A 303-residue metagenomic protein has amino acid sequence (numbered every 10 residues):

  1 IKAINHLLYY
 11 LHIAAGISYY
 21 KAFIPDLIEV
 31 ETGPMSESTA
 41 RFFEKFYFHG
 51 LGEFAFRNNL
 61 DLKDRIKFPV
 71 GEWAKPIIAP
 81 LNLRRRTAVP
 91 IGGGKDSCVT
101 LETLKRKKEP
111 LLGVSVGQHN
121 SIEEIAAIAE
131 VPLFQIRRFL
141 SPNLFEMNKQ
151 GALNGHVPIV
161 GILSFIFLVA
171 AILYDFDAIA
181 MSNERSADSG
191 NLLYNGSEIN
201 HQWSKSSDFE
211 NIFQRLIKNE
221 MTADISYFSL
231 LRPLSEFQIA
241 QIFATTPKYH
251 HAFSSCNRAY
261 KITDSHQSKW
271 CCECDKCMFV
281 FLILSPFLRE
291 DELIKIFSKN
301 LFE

Functional and structural regions predicted by a protein language model:
I1-T87, C98, T103-N143, G151-L153 (+1 more regions): RNA-binding accessory domains that recognize and position tRNA/RNA substrates
A3, G117-S255, H266: ATP-dependent adenylate-handling ligase core
S38, F42-F43, S186-S197, T263-Q267 (+1 more regions): Short, mixed-charge aromatic SLiMs
C98-E102, G161-V169, Q241, K276-I283: Contiguous, well-ordered alpha-helical segments that form the cores/surfaces of helical PPI scaffolds
R215, N219, A223, L230 (+1 more regions): ATP/NTP-dependent adenylation/nucleotidyl-transfer catalytic domains that generate, transfer, or process NMP-activated
